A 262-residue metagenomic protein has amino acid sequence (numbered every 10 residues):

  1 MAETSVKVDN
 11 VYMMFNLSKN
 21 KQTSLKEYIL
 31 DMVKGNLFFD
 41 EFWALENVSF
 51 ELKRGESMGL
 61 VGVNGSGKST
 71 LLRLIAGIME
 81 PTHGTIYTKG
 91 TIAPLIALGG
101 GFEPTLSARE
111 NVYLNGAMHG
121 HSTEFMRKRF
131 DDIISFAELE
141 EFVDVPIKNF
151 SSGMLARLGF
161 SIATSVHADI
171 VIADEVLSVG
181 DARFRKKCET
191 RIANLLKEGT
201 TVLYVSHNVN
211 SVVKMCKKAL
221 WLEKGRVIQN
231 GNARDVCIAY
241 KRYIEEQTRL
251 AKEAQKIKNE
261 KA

Functional and structural regions predicted by a protein language model:
A2-A44, A233-K261: Pre-NBD coupling/linker segments of ABC/ABC-like ATPases
K26-K34, Y113, F125-F142, S161: Conserved ABC ATPase "signature" region
V61-V63: The feature captures the beta-strand-to-loop junction immediately N-terminal to the Walker
S206-H207: H-loop/switch region of ABC-family ATPase nucleotide-binding domains
V212-K214: A short, surface-exposed alpha-helical micro-motif characterized by mixed small hydrophobic and charged/polar residues
K224-G225, Y240: Conserved ABC ATPase "signature" C-loop
